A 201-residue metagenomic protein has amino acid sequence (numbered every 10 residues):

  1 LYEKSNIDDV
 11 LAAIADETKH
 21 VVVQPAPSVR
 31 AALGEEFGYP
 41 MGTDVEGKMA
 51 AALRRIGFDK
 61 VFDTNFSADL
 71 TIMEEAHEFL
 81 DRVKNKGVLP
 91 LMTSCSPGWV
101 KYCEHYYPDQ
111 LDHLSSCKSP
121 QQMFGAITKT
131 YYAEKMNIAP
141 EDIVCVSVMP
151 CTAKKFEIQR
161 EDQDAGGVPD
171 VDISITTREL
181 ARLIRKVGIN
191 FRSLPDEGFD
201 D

Functional and structural regions predicted by a protein language model:
Y2-D201: Iron-sulfur-associated redox domains of electron-transfer enzymes in respiratory and anaerobic energy metabolism
